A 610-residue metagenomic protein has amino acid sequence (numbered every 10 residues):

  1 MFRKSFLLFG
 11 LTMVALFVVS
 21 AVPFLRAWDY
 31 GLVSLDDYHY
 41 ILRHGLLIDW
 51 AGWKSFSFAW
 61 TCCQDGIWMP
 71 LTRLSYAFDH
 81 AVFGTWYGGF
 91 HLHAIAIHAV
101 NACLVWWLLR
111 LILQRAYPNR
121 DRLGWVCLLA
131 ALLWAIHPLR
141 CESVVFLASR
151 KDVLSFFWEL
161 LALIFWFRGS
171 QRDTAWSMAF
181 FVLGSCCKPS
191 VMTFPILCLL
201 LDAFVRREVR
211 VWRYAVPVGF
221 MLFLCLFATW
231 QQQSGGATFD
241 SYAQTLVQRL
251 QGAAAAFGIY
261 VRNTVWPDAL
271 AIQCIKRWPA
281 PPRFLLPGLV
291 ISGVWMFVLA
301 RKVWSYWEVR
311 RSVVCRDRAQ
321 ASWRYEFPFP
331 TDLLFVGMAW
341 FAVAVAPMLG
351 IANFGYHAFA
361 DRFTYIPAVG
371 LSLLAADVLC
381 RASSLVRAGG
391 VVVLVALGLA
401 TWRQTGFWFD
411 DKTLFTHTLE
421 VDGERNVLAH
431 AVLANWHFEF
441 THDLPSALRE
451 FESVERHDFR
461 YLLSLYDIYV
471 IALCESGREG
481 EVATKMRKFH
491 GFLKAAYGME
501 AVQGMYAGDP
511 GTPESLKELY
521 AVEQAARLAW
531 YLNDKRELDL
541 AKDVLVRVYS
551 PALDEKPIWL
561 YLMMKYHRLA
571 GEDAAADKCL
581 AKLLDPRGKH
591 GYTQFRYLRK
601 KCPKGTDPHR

Functional and structural regions predicted by a protein language model:
M1-A496: Polytopic membrane enzymes that build or remodel cell-surface glycoconjugates and lipids
F2, R310, T413-R610: C-terminal luminal/periplasmic domains and tails of membrane-associated envelope-modifying transferases
